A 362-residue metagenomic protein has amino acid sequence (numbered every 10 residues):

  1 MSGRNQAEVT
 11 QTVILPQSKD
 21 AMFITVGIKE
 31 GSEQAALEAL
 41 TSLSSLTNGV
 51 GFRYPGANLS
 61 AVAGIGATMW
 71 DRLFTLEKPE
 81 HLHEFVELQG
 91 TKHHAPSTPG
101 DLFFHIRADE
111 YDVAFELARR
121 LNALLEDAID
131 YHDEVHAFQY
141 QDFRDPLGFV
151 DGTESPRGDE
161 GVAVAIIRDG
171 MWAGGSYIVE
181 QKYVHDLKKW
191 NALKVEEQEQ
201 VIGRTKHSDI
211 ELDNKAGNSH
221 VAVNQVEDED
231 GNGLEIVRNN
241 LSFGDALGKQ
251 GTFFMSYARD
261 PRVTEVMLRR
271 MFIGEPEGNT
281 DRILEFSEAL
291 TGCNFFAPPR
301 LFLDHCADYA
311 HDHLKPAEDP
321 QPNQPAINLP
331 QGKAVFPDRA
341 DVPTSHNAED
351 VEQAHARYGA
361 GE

Functional and structural regions predicted by a protein language model:
S2-D341, E362: Long, histidine/aromatic-enriched segments associated with O2/redox biology
Q321, E349-Q353: Intrinsically disordered, low-complexity, charge-rich segments with an acidic bias
